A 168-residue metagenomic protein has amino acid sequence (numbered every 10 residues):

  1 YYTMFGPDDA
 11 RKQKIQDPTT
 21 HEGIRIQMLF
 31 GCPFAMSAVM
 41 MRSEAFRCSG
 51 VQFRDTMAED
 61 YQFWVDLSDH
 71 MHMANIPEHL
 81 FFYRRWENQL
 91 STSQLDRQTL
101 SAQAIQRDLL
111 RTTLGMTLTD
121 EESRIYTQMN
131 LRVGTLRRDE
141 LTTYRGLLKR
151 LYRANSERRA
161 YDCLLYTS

Functional and structural regions predicted by a protein language model:
Y1-K12: Conserved donor NDP-sugar-binding/catalytic core segment of glycosyltransferases
R11-D108, T112-Q128: Conserved nucleotide-sugar donor-binding catalytic segment
Y126-S156: Glycine-rich phosphate/pyrophosphate-binding loop and adjacent beta-alpha nucleotide/cofactor-binding cores
E157-D162: Flexible helix-coil transition and linker loops at the boundaries of alpha-helical arrays
Y166-T167: Conserved small/polar residues in nucleotide/adenosyl-binding loops
